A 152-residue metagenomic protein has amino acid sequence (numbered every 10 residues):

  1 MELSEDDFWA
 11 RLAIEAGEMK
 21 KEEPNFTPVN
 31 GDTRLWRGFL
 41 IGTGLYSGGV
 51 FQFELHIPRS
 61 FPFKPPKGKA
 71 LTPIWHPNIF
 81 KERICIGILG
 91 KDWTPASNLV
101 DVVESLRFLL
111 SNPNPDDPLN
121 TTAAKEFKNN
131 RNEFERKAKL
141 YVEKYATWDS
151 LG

Functional and structural regions predicted by a protein language model:
M1-G152: UBC/E2-like fold recognition across ubiquitin and ubiquitin-like conjugation systems, capturing catalytically active
